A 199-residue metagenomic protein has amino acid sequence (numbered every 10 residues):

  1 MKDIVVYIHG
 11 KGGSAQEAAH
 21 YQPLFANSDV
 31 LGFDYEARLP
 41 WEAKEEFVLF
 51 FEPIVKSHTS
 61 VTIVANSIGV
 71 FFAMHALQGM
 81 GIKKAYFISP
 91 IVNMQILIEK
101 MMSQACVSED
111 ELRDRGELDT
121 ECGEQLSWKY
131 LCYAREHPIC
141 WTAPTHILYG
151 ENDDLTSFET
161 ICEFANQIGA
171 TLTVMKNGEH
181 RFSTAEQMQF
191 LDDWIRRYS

Functional and structural regions predicted by a protein language model:
M1-L39: Short, surface-exposed "cap/lid" segments of acyl-processing enzymes
I4, S60-T62, K84: Structural motif
V6-K11, V64, I88, L148: Short hydrophobic segments within beta-strands
E17, R38-K56: Alpha/beta-hydrolase active-site loop
V48-I63, A143-T145: Mobile, glycine- and charge-enriched loop segments and immediately flanking short secondary-structure elements within
V64-A73: Gly/Ala-rich beta-loop-alpha elbow adjacent to hydrolase catalytic centers
A76-M80: Aromatic pocket-lining residues of Rossmann-like dinucleotide-binding sites
I82-E163, Q167-S199: The alpha/beta-hydrolase serine catalytic core
